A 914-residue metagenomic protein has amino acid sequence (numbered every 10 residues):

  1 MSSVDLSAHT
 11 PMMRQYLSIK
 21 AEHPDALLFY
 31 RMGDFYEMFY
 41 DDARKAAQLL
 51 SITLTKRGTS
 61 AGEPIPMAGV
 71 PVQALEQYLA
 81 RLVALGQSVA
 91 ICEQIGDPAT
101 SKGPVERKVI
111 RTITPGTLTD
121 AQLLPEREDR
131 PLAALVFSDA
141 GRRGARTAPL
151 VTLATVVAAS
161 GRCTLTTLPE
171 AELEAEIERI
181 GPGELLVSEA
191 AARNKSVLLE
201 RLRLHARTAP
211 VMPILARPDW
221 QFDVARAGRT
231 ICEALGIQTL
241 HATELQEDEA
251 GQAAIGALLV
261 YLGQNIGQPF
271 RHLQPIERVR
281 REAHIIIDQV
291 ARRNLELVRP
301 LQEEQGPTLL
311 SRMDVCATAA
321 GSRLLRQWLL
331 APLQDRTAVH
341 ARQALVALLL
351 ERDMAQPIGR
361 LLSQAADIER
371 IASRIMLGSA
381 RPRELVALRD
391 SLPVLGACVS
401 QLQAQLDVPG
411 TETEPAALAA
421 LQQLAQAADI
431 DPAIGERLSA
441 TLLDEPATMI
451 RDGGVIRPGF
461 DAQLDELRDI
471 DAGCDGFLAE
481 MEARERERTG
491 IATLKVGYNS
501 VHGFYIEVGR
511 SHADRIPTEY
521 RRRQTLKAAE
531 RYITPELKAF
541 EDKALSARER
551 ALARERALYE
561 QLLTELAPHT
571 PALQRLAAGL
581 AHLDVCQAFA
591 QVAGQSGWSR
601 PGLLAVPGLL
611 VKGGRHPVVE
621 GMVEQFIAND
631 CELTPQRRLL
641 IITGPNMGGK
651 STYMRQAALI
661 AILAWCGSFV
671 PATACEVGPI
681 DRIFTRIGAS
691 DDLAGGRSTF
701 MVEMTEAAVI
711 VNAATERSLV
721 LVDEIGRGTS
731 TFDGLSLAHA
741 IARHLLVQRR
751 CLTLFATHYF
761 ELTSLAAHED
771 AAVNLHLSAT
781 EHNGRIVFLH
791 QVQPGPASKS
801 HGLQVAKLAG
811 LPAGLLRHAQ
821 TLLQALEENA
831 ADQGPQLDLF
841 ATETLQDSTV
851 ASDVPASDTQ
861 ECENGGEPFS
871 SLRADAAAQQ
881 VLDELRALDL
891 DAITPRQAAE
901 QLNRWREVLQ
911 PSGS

Functional and structural regions predicted by a protein language model:
S2-L348, Q356, S363, D367-S373 (+1 more regions): Charged catalytic and DNA/RNA-contacting regions of genome-maintenance and nucleic-acid-processing enzymes
Y40-A43, D248, V315-A317, S322 (+5 more regions): ATPase nucleotide-binding head domains, primarily ABC-like/P-loop NTPase cores
C92, P115-L124, P269-H272, Q403-L406 (+6 more regions): Active-site phosphate-binding and catalytic loops of NTP-dependent enzymes
N194-R201, G459, D465-R468, A472 (+7 more regions): C-terminal interaction appendages of subunits in large macromolecular complexes
V339, V346, I358-L361, L388 (+11 more regions): Amphipathic alpha-helical coiled-coil segments
L377, R381, S391-V394, A416-A419 (+4 more regions): Charged, surface-exposed helical/loop "interaction arms" that form contiguous linear patches used for dimerization
A878-S914: C-terminal tails and terminal domains of large nucleic-acid-associated and other macromolecular-machine proteins
